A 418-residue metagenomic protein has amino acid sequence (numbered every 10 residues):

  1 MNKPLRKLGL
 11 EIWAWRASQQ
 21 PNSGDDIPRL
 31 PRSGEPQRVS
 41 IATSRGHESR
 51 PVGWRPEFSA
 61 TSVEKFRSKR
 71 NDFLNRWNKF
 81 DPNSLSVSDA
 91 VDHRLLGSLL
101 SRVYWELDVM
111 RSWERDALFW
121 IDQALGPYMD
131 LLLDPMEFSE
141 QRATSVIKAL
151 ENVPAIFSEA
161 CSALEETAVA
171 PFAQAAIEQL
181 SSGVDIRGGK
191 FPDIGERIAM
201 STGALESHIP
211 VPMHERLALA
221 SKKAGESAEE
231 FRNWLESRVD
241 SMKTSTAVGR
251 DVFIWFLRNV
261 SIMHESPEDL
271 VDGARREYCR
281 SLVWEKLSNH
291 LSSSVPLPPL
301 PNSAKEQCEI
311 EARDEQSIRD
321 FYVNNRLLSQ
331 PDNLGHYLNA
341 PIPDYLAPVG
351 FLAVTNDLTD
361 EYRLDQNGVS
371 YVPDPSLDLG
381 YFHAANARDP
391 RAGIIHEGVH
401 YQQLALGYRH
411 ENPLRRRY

Functional and structural regions predicted by a protein language model:
M1-Y418: N-terminal maturation segment of proteins
